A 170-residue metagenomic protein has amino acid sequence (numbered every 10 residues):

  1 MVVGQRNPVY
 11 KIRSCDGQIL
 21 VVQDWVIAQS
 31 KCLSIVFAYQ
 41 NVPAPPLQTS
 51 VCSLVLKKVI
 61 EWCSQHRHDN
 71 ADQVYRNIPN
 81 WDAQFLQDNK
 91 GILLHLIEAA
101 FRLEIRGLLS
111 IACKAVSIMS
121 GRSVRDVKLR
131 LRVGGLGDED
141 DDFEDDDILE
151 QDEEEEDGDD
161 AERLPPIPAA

Functional and structural regions predicted by a protein language model:
M1-V2, K11, I19, Q23-V26 (+2 more regions): Plant-biased detector of terminal regions, especially N-terminal secretory signal peptides and adjacent cleavage-site
V2-R106: Canonical BTB/POZ domain core
A71-A170: BTB/POZ-protein C-terminal extensions
